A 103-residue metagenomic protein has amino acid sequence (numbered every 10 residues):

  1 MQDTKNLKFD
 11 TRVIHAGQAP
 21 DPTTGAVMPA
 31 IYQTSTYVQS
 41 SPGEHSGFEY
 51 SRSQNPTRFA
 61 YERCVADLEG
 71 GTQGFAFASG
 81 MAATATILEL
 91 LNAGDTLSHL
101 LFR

Functional and structural regions predicted by a protein language model:
M1-F48, N55: N-terminal glycine-rich, Lys/His-bearing helix-loop that initiates the first secondary-structure elements of many
T36-L90, F102: Conserved N-terminal alpha-helix of the aminotransferase class I/II PLP-enzyme fold
